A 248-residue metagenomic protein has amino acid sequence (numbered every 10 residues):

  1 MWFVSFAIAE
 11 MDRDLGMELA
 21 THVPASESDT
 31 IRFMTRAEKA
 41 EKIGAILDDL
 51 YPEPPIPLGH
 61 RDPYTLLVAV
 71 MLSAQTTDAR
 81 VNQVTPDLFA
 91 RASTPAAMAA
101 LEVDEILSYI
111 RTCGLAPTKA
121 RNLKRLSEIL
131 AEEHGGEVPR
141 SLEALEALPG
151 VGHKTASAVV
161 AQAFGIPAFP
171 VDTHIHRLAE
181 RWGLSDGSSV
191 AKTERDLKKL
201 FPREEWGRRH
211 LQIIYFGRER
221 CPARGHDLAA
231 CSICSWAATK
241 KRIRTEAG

Functional and structural regions predicted by a protein language model:
S5, D29-T30: Short, positively charged and aromatic/hydrophobic N-terminal segments
F33-G248: Catalytic cores of DNA base-excision repair glycosylases
